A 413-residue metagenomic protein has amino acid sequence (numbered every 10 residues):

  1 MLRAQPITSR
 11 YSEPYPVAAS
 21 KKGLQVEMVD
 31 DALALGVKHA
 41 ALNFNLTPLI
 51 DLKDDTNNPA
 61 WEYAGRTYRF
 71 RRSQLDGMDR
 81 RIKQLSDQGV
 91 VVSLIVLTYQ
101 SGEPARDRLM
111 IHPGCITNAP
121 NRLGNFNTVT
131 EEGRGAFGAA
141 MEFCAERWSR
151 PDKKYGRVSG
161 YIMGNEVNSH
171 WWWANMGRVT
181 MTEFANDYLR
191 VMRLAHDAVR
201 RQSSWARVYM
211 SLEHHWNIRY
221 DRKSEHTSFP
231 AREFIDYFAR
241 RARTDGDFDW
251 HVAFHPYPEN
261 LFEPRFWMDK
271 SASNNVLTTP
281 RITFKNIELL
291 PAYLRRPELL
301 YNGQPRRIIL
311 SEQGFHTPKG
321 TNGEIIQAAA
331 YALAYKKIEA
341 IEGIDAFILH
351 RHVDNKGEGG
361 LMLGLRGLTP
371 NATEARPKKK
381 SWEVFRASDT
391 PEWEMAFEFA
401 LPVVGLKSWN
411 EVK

Functional and structural regions predicted by a protein language model:
M1-T47: Boundary/entry segment of secreted carbohydrate-active catalytic domains
V17, Q88, F137-R147, P151 (+2 more regions): Noncatalytic carbohydrate-binding groove/subsite architecture in carbohydrate-active enzymes
S20-V26, K38-L42, V92-V96, Y161-M163 (+4 more regions): Hydrophobic faces of well-ordered beta-strands that scaffold small-molecule active sites in alpha/beta enzyme cores
L24, A32, F70-G77, V129-A136 (+4 more regions): Extracytoplasmic/periplasmic, Sec-exported soluble proteins
M28-D31, G77-Q84, A140, D187-A195 (+4 more regions): A general structural detector for well-ordered alpha-helical segments in enzyme core domains, enriched
K38-D221, E259-N260, D354-G359: Substrate-binding cleft and catalytic face of glycoside hydrolase catalytic domains, especially the flexible beta-alpha
N57, I111-P120, A136, R157 (+2 more regions): Aromatic-rich peripheral "rim/lid" segments of glycoside hydrolase catalytic domains that contact and position glycan
E103-L123, I218-Y237, P318-A332: Short, electropositive alpha-helical surface patch
